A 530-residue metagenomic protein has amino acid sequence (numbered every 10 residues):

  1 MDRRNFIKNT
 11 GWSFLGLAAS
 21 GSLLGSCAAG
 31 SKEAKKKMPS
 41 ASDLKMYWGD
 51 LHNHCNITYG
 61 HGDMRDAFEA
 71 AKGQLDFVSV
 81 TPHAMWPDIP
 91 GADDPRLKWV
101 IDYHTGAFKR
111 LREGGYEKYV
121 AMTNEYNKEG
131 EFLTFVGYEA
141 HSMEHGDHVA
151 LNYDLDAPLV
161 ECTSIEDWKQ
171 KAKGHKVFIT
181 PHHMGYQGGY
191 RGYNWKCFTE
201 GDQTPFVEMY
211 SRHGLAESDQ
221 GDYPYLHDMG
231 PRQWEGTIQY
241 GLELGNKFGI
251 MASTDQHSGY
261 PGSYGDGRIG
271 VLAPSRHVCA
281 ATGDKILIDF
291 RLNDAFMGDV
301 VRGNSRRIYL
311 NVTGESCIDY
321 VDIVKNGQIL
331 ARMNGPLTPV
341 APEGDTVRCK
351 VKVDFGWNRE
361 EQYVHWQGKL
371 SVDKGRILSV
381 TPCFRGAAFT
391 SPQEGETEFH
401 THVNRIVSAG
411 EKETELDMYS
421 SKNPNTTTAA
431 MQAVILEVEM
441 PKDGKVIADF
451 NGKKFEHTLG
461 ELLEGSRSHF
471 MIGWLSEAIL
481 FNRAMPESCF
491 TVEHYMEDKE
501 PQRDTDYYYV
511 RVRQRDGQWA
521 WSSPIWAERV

Functional and structural regions predicted by a protein language model:
N5-S26: N-terminal export signals
W12-F14, C27, E33-V530: Extended, charged catalytic domains and RNA/DNA-binding interfaces, predominantly in divalent-metal-using enzymes
